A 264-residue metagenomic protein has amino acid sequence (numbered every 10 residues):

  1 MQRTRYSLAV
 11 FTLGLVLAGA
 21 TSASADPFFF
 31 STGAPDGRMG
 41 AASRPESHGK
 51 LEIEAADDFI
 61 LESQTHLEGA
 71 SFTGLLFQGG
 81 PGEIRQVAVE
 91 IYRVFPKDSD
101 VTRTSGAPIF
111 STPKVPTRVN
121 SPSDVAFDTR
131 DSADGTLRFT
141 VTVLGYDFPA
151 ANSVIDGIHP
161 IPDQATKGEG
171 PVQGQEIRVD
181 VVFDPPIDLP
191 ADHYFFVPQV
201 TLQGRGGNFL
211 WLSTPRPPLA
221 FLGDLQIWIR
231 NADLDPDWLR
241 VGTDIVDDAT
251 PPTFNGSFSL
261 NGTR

Functional and structural regions predicted by a protein language model:
M1-F11: Bacterial N-terminal signal peptides that target proteins for export
A9-G19: Bacterial N-terminal signal peptides
A23-H48, R103-A107, T263-R264: Boundary/junction segments of secreted and surface-exposed precursor proteins
E46-I60, N255: Non-catalytic, beta-strand-enriched accessory regions in extracellular/secretory proteins and membrane protein
E52, L76, G82-G223: Aromatic- and Gly/Pro-enriched, solvent-exposed loop/edge beta-strand patches characteristic of beta-rich domains
E62-S71, G82-I84, A191-D192: Extended extracellular/luminal ectodomain segments enriched in beta-structured repeat modules
D188-H193, V197-R264: Short, surface-exposed beta-strand/loop patches at domain edges that form aromatic-rich interfacial subsites
